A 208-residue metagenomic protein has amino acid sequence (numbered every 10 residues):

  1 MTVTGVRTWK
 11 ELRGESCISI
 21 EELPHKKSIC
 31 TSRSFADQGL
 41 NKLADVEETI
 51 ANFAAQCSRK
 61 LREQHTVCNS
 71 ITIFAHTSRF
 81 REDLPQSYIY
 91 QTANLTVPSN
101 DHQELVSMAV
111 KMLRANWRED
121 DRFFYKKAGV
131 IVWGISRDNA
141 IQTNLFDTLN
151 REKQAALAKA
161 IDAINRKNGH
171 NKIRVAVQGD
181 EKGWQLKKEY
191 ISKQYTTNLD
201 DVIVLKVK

Functional and structural regions predicted by a protein language model:
M1-D121: DNA-contacting surface of Y-family translesion DNA polymerases
S87-I89, N94-K208: Acidic, metal-coordinating catalytic segment for phosphate/diphosphate chemistry, firing primarily on the Nudix
